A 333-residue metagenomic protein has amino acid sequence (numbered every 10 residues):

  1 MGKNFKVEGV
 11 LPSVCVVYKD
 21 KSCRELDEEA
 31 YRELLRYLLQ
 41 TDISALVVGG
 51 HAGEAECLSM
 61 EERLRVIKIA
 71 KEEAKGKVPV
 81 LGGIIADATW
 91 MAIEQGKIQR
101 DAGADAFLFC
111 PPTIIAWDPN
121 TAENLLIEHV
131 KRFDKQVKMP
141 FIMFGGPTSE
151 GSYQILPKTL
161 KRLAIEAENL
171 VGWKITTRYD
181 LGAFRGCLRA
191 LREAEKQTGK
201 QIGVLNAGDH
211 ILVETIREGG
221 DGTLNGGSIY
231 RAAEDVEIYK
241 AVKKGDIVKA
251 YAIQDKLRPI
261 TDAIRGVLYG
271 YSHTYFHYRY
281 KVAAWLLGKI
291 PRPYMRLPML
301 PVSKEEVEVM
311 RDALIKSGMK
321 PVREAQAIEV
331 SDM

Functional and structural regions predicted by a protein language model:
G2-Q154, M299-L300: Active-site beta->alpha loop and helix N-cap motifs at the rims of alpha/beta catalytic domains
S22, L38, A70, Q99 (+6 more regions): Buried hydrophobic positions in well-ordered alpha/beta secondary-structure cores of metabolic enzymes
R24-D27, Y31, R63, E123-L126 (+8 more regions): Generic structural signal for well-ordered, non-membrane alpha-helical segments in soluble metabolic enzymes
Y31, I67, A92, F184 (+2 more regions): A general structural signal for well-ordered alpha-helical segments in protein cores
Q40, V213-M333: Structured C-terminal cap/extension of enzyme domains
T41, R65, I69-E73, I98 (+8 more regions): Alpha-helical structural signal in soluble globular domains
A116-N124, Q197-G199, V267-Y271: Short helix-coil transition/hinge motifs at the ends and kinks of transmembrane helices, capturing the brief
K135, P147-G266: Catalytic alpha/beta core domains of metabolic enzymes, predominantly
